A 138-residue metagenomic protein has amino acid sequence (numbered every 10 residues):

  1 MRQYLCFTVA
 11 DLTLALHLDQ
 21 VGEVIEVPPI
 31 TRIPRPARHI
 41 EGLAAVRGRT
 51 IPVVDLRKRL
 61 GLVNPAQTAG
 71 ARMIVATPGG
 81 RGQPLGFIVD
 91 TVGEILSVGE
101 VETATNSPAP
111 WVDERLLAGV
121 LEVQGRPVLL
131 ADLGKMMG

Functional and structural regions predicted by a protein language model:
M1-G138: An acidic, low-aromatic, low-complexity terminal/linker signal
